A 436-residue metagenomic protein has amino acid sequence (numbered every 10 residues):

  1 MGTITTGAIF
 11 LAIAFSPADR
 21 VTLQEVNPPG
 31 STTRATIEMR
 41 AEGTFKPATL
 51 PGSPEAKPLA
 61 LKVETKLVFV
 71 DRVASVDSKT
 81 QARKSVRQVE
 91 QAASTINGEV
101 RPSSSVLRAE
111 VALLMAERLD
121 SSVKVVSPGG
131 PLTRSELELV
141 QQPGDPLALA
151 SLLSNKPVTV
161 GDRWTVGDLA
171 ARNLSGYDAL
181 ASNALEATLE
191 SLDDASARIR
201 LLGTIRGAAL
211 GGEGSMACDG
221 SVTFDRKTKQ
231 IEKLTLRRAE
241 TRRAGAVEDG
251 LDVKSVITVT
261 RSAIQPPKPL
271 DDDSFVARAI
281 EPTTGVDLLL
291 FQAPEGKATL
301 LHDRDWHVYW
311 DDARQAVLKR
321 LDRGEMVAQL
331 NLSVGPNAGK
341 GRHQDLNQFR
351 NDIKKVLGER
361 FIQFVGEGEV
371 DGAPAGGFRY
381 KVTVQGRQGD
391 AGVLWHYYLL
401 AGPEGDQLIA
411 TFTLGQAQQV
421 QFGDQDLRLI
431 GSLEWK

Functional and structural regions predicted by a protein language model:
T5-P17: Hydrophobic h-region of N-terminal signal peptides that target proteins for export in Gram-negative bacteria
F15-E325, S333-A338, N347-D352, L399 (+2 more regions): Signature of exported/secreted
W306-H307, E359-F364, L433: Short glycine-aromatic motifs
Q329: Surface-exposed aromatic
S333-G341, G386, A417-V420: Short, contiguous acidic/charged loop-to-helix segments that flank catalytic cores in large enzymes
R350-P403: Signature of long, low-cysteine stretches enriched in small and polar/charged residues
G389-K436: Non-catalytic C-terminal interaction regions
